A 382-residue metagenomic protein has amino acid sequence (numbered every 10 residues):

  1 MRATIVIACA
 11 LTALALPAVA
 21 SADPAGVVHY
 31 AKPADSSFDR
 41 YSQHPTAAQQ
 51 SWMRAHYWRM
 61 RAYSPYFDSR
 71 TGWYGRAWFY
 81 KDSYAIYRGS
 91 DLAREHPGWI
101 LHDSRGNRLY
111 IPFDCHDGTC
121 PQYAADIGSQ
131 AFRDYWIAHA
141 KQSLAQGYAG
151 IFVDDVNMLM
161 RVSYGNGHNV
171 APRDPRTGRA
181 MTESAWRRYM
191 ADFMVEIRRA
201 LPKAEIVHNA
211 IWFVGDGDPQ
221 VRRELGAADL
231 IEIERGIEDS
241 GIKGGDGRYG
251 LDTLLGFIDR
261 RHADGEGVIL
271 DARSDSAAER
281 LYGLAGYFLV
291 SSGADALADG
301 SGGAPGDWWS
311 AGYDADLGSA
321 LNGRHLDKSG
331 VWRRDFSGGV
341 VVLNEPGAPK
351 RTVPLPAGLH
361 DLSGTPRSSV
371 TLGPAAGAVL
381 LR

Functional and structural regions predicted by a protein language model:
M1-A22: Secretory targeting and sorting signals
A22-R382: Glycan-processing catalytic domains of CAZymes
